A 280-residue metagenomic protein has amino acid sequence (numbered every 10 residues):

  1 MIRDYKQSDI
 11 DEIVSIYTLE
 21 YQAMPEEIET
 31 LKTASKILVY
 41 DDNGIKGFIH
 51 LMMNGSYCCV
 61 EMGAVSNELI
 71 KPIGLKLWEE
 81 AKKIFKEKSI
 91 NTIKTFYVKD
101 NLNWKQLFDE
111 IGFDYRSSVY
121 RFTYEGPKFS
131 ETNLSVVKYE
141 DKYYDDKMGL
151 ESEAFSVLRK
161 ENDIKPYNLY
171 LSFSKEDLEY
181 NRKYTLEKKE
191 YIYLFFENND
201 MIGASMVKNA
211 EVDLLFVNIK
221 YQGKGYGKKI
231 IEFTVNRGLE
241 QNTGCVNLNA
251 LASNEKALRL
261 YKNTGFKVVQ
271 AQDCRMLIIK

Functional and structural regions predicted by a protein language model:
M1-I13, S135-N162: A short beta-loop-alpha structural element at the N-terminal edge of CoA-dependent acyl/N-acetyltransferase catalytic
S15-D42, F48-H50, I164-I192: Active-site rim helix/loop that mediates acceptor-substrate recognition in acyltransferases
M24-W78, I202-D213, N218: Conserved donor-binding loop and adjoining core beta-sheet/short helix segment in diverse acyl/aminoacyl transferases
L69-E80, F195, Y221, G225-F233: Conserved acetyl-CoA pyrophosphate-binding loop and the N-cap/start of the following alpha-helix in GNAT-like
L69-L134, R275-M276: Acyl-donor-binding surface of acyltransferase catalytic domains
K76-T92, K229-C245, K267: Conserved acyl-CoA
I93-Y97, V212, V246-A250: Conserved hydrophobic beta-strand within the GNAT/NAT acetyltransferase core sheet that lines the active-site cleft
K99-S117, K228, S253-Q270: Conserved active-site alpha-helix within GNAT-family acetyltransferase domains
